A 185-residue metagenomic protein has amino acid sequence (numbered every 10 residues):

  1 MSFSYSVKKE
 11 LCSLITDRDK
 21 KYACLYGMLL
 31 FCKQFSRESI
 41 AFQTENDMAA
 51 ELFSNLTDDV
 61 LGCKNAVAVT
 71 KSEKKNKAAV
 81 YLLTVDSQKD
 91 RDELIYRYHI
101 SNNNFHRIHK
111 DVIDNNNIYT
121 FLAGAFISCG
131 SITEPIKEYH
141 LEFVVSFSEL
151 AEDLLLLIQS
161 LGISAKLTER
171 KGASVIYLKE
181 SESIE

Functional and structural regions predicted by a protein language model:
M1-S39, Q43-F53, T57-D58: N-terminal, positively charged regions that mediate nucleic acid binding
T44, E51, L56-K77, L82-E185: DNA-contacting interfaces and partner/effector-binding or oligomerization modules in DNA-centric proteins
